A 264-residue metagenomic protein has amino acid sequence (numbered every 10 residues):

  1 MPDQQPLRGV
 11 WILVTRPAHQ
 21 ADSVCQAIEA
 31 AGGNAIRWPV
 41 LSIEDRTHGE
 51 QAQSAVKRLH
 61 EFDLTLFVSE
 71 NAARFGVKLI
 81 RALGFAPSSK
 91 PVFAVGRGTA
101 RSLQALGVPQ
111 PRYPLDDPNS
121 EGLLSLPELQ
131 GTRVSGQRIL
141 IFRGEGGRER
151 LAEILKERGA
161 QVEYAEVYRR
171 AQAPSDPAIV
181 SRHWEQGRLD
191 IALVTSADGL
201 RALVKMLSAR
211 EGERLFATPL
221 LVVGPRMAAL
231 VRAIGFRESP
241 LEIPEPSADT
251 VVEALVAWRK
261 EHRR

Functional and structural regions predicted by a protein language model:
M1-R264: Signature of uroporphyrinogen-III synthase
